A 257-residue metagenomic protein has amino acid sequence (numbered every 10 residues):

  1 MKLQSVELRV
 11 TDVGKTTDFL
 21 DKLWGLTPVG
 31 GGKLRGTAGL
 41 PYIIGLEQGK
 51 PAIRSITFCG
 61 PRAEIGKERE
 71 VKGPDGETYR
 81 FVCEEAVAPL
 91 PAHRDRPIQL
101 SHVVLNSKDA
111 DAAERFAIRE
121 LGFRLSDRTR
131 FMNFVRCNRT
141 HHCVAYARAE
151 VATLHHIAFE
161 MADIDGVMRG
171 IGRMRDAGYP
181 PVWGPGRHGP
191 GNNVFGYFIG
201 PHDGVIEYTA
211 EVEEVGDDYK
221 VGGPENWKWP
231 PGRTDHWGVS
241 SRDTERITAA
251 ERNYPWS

Functional and structural regions predicted by a protein language model:
M1-P41, L105-H142, A147: Core segments of cupin and vicinal oxygen chelate
L3-T11, L46-K72, Q99-K108, A152-A177 (+1 more regions): Vicinal oxygen chelate
S5, S55, C83, H102 (+2 more regions): Aromatic/pi-system hotspot detector in well-structured domains
V6, T16-L34, L40-C83: Structured N-terminal alpha/beta-domain signature that marks small ligand/cofactor-binding or signaling modules
I44-Q48, A92-R94, A145-A149: Short, flexible, solvent-exposed loop/turn segments with mixed acidic/basic and small polar residues
P61-R96, N133-F134, Y179-S257: Vicinal oxygen chelate
V82-R115, R119: Surface-exposed beta-loop interaction hotspot
D111-E114, I118-V221: Structured core of small recognition/catalytic domains
